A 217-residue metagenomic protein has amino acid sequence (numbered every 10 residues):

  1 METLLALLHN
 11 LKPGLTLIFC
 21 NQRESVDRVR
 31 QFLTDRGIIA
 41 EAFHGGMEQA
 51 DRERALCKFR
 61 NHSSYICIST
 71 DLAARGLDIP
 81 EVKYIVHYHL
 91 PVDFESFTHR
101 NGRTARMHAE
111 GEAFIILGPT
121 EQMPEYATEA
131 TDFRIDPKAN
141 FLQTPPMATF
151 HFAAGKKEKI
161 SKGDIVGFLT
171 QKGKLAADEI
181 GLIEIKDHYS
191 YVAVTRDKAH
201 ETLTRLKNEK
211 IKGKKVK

Functional and structural regions predicted by a protein language model:
M1-F32: Conserved interdomain hinge at the start of the Helicase C-terminal
K12-G14, R36-I39, S64, P80-K83 (+1 more regions): Short glycine-/polar-rich loops that comprise or flank the Walker A/P-loop and associated switch/sensor motifs
C20-R23, P119, R196: Helix N-cap/beta->alpha junction signal
V26-F32, I38-T70: Conserved helicase ATPase core of P-loop NTP-dependent helicases/translocases
I66, D93-R134: Conserved segment of the helicase C-terminal RecA-like domain
R75-L90, E112-I116: A short beta-strand element within the Helicase C-terminal
D136-K217: Non-catalytic terminal extensions of ATP-dependent helicases
